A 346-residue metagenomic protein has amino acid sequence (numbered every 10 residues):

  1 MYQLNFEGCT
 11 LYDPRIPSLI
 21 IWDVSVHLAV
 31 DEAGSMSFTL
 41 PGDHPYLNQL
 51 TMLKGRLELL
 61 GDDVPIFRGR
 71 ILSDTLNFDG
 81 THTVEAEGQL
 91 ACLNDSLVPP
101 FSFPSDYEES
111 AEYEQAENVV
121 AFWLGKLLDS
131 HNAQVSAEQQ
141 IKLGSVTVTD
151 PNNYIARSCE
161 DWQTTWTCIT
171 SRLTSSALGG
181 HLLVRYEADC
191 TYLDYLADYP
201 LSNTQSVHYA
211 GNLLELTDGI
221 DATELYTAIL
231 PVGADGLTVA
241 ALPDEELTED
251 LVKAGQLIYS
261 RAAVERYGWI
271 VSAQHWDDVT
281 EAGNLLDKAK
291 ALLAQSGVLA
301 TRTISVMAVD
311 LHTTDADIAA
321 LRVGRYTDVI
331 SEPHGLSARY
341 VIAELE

Functional and structural regions predicted by a protein language model:
M1-L11, L57, L193-D194, I229-L230 (+1 more regions): Short polybasic amphipathic segments
M1-L19, D198-S202, H208, L216: Polar/acidic, low-complexity leader/linker segments enriched in S/T/G and N/D
L4, L53-D62, G324-E332: Short conserved beta-strand and strand-loop elements enriched in small hydrophobics with frequent Asp/Gly
G8-D13, D63-P65, H334: Residue-level signal for glycine
W22-L50, Y209-E346: An acidic/polar, Gly/Ser/Thr-rich interaction patch typically located in mid-to-C-terminal regions of proteins
P45-L47, L53-S145: Surface-exposed cap/loop segments at beta↔alpha junctions
I66, R70-L93, Q139-Y226, L230 (+1 more regions): Short beta-strand-centered interaction patches in the first periplasmic/extracellular domains of large envelope
A121-L124, W166, T170, A228-I229 (+2 more regions): Extracytoplasmic/secreted envelope proteins and their assembly/folding machinery, especially bacterial periplasmic
